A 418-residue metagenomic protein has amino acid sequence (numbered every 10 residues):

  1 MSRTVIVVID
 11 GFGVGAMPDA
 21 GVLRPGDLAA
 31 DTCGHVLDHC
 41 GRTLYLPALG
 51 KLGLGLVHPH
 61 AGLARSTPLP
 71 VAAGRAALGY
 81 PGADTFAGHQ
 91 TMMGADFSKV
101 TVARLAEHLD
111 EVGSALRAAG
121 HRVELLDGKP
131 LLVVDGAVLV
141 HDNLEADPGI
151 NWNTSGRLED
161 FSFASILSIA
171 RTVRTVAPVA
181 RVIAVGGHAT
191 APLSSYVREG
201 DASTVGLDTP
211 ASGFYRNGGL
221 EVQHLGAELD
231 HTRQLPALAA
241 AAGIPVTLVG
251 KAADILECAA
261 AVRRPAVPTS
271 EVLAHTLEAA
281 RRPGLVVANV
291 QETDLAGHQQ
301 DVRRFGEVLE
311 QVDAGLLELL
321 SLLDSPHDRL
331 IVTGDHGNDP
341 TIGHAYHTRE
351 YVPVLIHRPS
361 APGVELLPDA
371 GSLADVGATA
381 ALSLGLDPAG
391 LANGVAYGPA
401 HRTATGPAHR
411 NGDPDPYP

Functional and structural regions predicted by a protein language model:
M1-P418: Feature captures the catalytic ectodomains and active-site-proximal regions of enzymes that hydrolyze or transfer
